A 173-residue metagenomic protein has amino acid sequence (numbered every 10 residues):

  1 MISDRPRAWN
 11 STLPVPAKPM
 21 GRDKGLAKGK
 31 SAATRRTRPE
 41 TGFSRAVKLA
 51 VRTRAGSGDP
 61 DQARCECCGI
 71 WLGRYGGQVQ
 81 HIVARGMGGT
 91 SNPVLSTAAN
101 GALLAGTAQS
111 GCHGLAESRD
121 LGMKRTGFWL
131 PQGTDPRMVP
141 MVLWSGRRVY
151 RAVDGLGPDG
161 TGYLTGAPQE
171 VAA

Functional and structural regions predicted by a protein language model:
M1-R64, G69-G73, L130-A173: A boundary/linker detector
R36, G89-T90, A108: Residue-level detector of alpha-helix boundaries and kinks
D61, Q78, A99-G101, R137: Residues that flank catalytic or metal-binding motifs in active/ligand-binding sites
I70-G73, L95-R125: Short Cys/His-centered divalent metal-binding micro-motifs
Q78-A84, Q109-S110: Histidine-centered catalytic micro-motifs
H81-G89, G122-Q132: Short cysteine/histidine-rich metal-coordination sites, predominantly Zn2+-binding motifs
V83-G101: Short linker/helix segments within small regulatory modules
